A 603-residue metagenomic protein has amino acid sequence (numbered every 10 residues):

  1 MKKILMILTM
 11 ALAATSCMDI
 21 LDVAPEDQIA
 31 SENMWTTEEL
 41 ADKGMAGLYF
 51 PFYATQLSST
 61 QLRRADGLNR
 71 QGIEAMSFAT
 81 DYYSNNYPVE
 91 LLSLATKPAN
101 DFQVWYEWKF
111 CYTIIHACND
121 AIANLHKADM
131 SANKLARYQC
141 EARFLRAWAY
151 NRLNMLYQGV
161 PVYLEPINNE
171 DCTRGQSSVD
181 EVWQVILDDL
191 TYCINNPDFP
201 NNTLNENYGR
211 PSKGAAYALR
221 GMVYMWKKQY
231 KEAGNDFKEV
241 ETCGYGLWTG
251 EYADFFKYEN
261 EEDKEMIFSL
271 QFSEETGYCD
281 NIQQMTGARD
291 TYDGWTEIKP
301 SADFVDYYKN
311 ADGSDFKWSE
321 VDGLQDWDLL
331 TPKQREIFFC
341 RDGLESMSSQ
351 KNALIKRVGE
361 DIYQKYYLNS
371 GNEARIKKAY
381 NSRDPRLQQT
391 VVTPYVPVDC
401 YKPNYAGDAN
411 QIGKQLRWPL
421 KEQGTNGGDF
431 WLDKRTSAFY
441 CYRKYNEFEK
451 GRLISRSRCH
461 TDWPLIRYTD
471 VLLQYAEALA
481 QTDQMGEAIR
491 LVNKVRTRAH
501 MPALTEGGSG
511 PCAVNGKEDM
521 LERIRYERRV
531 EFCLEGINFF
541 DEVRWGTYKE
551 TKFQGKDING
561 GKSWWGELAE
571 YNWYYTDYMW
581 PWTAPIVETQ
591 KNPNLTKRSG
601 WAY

Functional and structural regions predicted by a protein language model:
L8, C17-Q71, W105, D120 (+5 more regions): Acidic, glycine-rich segments characteristic of secretory precursors and extracytoplasmic regions
C17-I20, C111-Y112, V185-L187, F256-R335 (+9 more regions): Long, intrinsically disordered, low-complexity segments
T37-T60, T80-Y157, D171-Q184, L190-Y208 (+10 more regions): Conserved, well-structured interaction surfaces
R146, K213, R220, Y468 (+1 more regions): Structural register within alpha-helical repeat arrays
V162-D263: Hydrophobic, small-residue-rich alpha-helical packing segments that form membrane-like cores
K333, F339-I466: Flexible, polar/acidic helix-loop-strand segments at domain edges
